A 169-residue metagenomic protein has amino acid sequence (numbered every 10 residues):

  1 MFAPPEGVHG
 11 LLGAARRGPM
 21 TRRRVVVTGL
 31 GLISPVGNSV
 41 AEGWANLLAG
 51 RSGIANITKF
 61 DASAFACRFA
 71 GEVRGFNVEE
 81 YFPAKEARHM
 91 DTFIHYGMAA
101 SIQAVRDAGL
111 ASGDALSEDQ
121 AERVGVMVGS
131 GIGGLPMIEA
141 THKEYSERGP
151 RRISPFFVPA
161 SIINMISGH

Functional and structural regions predicted by a protein language model:
F2-I132, P136-H169: Conserved "HGTGT" condensation-loop signature of ketosynthase/thiolase-family condensing enzymes that catalyze
